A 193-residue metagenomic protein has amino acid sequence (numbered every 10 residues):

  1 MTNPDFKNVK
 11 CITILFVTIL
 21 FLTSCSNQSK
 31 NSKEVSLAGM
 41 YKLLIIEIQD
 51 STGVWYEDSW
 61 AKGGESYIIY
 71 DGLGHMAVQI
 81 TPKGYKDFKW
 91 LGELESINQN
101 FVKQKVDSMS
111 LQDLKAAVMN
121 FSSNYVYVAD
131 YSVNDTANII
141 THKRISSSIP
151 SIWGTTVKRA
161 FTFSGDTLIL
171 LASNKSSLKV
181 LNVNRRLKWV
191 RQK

Functional and structural regions predicted by a protein language model:
M1-L37: Bacterial Sec-dependent N-terminal signal peptides
C25-K193: Lipid interaction determinants
